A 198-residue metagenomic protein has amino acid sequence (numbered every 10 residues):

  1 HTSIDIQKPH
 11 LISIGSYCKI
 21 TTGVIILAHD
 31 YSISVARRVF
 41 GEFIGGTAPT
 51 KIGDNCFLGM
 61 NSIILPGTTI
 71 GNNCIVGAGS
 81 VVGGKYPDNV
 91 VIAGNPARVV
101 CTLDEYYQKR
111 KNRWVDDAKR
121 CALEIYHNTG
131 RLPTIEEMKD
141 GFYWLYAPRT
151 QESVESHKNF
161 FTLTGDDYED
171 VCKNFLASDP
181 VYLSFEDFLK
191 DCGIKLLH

Functional and structural regions predicted by a protein language model:
H1-N55, S62, Q108-H198: Domain-scale signature associated with acetyltransferase and cell-envelope carbohydrate enzymes
S16, G53-D54, T69-N72, Y86-N89: Structural motif
S32-S34, I64, V82, R98: Surface-exposed, flexible loop/turn segments at secondary-structure boundaries
M60-V76, S80-G84: Beta-rich strand-turn-strand
I75, V91-I92: Short-chain dehydrogenase/reductase
V90, P96-N112: Conserved beta-strand-loop-alpha-helix hinge in the C-terminal portion of ABC ATPase nucleotide-binding domains
